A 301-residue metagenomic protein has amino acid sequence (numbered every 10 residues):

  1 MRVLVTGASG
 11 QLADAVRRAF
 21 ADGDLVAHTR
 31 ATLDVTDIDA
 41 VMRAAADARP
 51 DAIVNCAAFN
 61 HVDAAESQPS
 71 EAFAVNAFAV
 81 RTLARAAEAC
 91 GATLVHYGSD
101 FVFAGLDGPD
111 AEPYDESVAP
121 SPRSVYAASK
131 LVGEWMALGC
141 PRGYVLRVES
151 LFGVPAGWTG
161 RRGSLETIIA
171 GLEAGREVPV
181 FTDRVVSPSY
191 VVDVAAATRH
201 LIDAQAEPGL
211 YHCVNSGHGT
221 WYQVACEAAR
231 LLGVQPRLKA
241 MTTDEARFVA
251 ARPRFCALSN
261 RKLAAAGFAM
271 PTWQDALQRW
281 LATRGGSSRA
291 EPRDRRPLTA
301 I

Functional and structural regions predicted by a protein language model:
M1-F20: N-terminal Rossmann NAD(P)H-binding glycine-rich loop of SDR-like oxidoreductase domains
A21-R43: Adenosine-cofactor binding site in Rossmann-like domains, unifying the SAM/SAH pocket of S-adenosylmethionine-dependent
V35-A77: NAD(P)H-binding glycine-rich loop region in Rossmannoid oxidoreductase-like domains and their noncatalytic homologs
S67, A74, F78-T82, V102-L146 (+2 more regions): Catalytic helix-loop patch of NAD(P)-dependent Rossmann-fold dehydrogenases
W135-V186, V192-D193: NAD(P)-dependent short-chain dehydrogenase/reductase
V180-V185, Y211-H218, A265: Glycine-rich Rossmann NAD(P)(H)-binding loop
A197-T198, A204-V249, R254, L281 (+2 more regions): Mid/C-terminal beta-alpha module of Rossmann-like enzyme folds, strongest in SDR-family dehydrogenases/epimerases
A251-I301: C-terminal amphipathic/interface module of NAD(P)-dependent oxidoreductases and related NAD-binding regulators
